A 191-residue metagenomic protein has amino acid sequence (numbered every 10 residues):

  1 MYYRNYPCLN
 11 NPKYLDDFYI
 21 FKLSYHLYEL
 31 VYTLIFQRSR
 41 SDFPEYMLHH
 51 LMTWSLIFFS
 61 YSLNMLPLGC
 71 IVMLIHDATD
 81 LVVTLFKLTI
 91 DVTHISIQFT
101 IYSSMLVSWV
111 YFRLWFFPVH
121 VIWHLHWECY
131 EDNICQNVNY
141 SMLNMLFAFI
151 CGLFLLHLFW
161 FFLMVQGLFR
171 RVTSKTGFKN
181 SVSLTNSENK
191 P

Functional and structural regions predicted by a protein language model:
M1-P67, K87-W109, W115-F154, F159-P191: Membrane-helix and juxtamembrane interface regions of eukaryotic multi-pass membrane proteins
F21-S24, V72-H76: Short, hydrophobic, well-ordered secondary-structure elements
M73-D77, L106-V110: Transmembrane helix-bundle signature of multi-pass membrane transporters/permeases
I75-F86: Alpha-helical transmembrane segments and their membrane-interface exit regions
